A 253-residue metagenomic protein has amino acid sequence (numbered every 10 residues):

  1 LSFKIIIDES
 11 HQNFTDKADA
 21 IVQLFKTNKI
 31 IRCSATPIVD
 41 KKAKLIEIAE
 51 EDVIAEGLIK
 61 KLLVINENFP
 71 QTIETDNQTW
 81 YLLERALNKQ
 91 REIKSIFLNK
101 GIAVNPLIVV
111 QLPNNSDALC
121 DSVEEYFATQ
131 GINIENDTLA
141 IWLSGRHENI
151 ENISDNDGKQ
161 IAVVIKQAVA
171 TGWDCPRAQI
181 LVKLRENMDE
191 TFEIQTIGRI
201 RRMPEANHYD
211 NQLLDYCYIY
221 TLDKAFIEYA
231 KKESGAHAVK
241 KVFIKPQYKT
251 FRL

Functional and structural regions predicted by a protein language model:
L1-K4, H11-R32, P37-K159, R177 (+1 more regions): Helicase-associated low-complexity regulatory tails and linkers flanking the ATPase motor
K4-I6, V109, V164, V182: Structural motif
D8-Q12, V169-A170: Catalytic acidic motif of RecA-like/P-loop NTPases
V164-Q179, T196-I200: SF2 helicase motor core recognition
